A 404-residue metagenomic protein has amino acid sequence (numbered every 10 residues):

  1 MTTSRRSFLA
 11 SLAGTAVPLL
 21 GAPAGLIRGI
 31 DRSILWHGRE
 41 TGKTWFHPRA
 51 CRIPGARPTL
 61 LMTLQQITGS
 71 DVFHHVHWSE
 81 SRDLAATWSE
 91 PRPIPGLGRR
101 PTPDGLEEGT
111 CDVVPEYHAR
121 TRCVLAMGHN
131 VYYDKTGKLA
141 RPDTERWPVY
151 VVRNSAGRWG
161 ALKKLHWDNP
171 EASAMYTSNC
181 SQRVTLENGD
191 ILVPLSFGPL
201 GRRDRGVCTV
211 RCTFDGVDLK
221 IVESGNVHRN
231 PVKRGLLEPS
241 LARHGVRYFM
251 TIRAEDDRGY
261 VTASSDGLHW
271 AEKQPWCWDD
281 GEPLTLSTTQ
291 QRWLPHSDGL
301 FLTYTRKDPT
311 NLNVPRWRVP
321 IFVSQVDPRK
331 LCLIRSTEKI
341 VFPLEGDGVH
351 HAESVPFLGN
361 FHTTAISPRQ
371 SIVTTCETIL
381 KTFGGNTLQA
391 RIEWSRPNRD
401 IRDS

Functional and structural regions predicted by a protein language model:
M1-T15: N-terminal secretory signal peptides and thylakoid transit peptides that target proteins across membranes
R5-L9, P115, P148-Y150, W293: Generic low-polarity alpha-helical segments
P23-T44, R52-E108, Y117-Y176, V184-E238 (+5 more regions): Beta-rich carbohydrate-recognition and catalytic domains
H47-R49, D112-V114, C180-Q182, E238-S240 (+2 more regions): Conserved beta-strand position repeated once per blade in WD40 beta-propeller domains
P320, F357-N360: Short amphipathic alpha-helical surface patches that serve as generic macromolecular interface elements
